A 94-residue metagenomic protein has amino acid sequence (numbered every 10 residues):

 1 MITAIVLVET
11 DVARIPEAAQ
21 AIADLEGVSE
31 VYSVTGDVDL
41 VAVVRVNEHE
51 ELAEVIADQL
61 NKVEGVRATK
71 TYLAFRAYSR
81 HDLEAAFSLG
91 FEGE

Functional and structural regions predicted by a protein language model:
M1-E94: A compositional/biophysical signature of low hydrophobicity enriched in polar/charged and small residues
